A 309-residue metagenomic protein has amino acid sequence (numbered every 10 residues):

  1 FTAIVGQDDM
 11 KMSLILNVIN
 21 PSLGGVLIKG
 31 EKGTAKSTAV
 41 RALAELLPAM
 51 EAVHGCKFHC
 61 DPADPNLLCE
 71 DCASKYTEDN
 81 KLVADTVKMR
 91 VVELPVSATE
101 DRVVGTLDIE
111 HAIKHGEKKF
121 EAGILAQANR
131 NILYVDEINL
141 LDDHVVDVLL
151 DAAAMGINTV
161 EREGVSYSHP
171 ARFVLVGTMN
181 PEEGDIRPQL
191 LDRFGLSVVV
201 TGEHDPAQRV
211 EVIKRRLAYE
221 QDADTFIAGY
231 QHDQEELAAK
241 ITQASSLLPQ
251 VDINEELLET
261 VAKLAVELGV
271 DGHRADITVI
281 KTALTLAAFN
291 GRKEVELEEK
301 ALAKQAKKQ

Functional and structural regions predicted by a protein language model:
F1-R209: Conserved ASCE/P-loop NTPase catalytic core
V145-V146, H204-K308: Basic, amphipathic alpha-helical bundle interface domains used for macromolecular binding and assembly
